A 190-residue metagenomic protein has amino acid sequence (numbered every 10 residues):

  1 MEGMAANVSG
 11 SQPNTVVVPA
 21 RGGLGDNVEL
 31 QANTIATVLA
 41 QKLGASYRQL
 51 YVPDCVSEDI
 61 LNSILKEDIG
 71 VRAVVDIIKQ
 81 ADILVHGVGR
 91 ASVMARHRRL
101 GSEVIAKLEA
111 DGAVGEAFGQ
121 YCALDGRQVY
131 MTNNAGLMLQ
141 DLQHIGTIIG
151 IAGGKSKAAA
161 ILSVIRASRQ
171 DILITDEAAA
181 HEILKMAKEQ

Functional and structural regions predicted by a protein language model:
M1-A6, G10-G22, D26-T34, V38: Active-site histidine-anchored catalytic micro-motif
G23-Q190: Conserved phosphate- and dinucleotide-binding cores of soluble alpha/beta proteins, encompassing both enzyme active
